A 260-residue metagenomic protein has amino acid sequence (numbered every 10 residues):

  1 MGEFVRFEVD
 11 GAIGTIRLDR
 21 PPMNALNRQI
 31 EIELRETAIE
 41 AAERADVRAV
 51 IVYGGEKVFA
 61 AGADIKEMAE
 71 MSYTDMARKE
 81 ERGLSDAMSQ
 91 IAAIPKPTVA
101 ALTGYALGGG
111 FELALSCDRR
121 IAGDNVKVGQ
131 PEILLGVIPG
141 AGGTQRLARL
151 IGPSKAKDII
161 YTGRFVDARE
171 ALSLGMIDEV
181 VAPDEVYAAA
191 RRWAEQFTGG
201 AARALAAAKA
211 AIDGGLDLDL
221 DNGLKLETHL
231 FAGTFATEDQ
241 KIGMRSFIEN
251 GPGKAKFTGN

Functional and structural regions predicted by a protein language model:
M1-G55, M71, S89: Conserved CoA-thioester-binding segment of acyl-CoA-metabolizing enzymes
M1-I13, E43-R44, G163-R169, Y187-N260: C-terminal alpha-helix plus adjacent terminal tail
I16, E33-L34, V52, D64 (+6 more regions): Terminal peptide-recognition signature
I32-E33, I39, G54-S89, A106 (+2 more regions): Glycine- (often His-adjacent) and acidic-residue-rich active-site loop that binds/positions the CoA thioester
A38, F59, I94, V128 (+3 more regions): Conserved hydrophobic/aromatic "anchor" residues that stabilize well-ordered secondary structure elements
A49-I51, D75, R119: Short, Asp-centered acidic motifs that coordinate Mg2+ and/or phosphate in catalytic or ligand-binding sites
Q90-R203, G233, T237, I242-R245: Crotonase-fold acyl-CoA enzyme core
